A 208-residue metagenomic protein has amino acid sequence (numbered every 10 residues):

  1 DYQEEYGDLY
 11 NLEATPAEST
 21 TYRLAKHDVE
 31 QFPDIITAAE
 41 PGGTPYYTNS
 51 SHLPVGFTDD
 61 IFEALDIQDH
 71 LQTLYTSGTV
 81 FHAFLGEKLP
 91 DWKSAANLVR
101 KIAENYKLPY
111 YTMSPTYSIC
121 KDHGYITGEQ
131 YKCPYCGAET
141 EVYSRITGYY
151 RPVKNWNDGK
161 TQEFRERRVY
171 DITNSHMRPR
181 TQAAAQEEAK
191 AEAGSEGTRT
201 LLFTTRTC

Functional and structural regions predicted by a protein language model:
D1-G194: Long, C-terminal-biased catalytic regions of enzyme "large/alpha" subunits
Y143, E192-C208: Local sequence-structure signature of Cys/Sec-based thiol-disulfide redox active-site neighborhoods
